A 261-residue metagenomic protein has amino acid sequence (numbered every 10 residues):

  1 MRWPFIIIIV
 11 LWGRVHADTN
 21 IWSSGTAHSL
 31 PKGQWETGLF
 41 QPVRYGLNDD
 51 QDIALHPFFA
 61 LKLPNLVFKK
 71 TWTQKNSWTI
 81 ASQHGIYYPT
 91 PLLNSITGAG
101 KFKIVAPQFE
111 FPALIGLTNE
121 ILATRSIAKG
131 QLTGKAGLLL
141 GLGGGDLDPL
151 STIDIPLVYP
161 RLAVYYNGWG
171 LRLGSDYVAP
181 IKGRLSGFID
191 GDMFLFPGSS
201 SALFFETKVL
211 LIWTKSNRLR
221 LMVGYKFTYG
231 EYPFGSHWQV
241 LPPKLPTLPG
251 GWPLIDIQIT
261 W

Functional and structural regions predicted by a protein language model:
V15-E36, P246-W252, Q258: Outer-membrane beta-barrel biogenesis signature
S24-S29, G33-V43, L47-L61, L66-F68 (+6 more regions): Transmembrane beta-strand segments that form the barrel wall of outer-membrane beta-barrel proteins
W35-L39, A60-P64, W78, F111-N119 (+5 more regions): Residues that define the transmembrane beta-barrel architecture of outer-membrane proteins
Q41-Y45, L66-K70, L117-R125, L138-L140 (+4 more regions): Residues on the lipid-exposed face of transmembrane beta-strands in outer-membrane beta-barrel proteins
N48-D50, T73-K75, I127-G130, V178-R184 (+1 more regions): Outer-membrane beta-barrel channels and translocator barrels
F68-K69, L93-K101, G145-I153, S199-E206 (+1 more regions): Outer-membrane beta-barrel translocator domains and adjoining extracellular loop/strand segments of Gram-negative
P112-P197: Detector for outer-membrane/organellar transmembrane beta-barrel domains, recognizing the amphipathic beta-strand
G198-W261: Predominantly the C-terminal beta-signal and adjacent terminal strand-loop region of outer-membrane beta-barrel
